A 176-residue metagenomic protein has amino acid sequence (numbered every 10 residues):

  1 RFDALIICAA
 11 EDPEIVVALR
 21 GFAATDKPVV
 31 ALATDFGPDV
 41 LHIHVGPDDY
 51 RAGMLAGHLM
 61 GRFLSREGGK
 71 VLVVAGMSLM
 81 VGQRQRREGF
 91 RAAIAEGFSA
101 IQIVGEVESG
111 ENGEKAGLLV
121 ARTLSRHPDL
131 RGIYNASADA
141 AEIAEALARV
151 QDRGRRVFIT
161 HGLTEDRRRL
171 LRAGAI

Functional and structural regions predicted by a protein language model:
F2, L41, D129-L130, I176: Local beta-strand N-terminus motif with an aromatic residue
D3-A23, F90, G105-D166: Hydrophobic alpha-helical
I15-R51, T164-R172: Flexible loop/hinge segments that line or gate small-molecule binding clefts
V45-G69, A116-G117, L163-R167: Hydrophobic alpha-helical segments within soluble ligand-binding/sensing domains
A56-G97: An alpha-beta-alpha
R66-V71, G97-G105, R126, L130-R131: Short, structured loop/turn "capping" segments at alpha-beta junctions
G82, R87, I94-E96, I101 (+2 more regions): Extracellular/periplasmic periplasmic-binding protein-like sensory domains
